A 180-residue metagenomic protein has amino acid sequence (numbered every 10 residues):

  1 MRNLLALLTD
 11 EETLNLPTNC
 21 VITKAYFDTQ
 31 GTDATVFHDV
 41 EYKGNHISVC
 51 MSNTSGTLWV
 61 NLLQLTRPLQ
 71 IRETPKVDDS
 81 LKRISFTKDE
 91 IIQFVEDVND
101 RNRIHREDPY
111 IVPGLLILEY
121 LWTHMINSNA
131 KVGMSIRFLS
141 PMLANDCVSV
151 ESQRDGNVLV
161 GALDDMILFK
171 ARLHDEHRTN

Functional and structural regions predicted by a protein language model:
M1-V21, R83, E90-I126, A130: A conserved, well-ordered hydrophobic junction motif at loop->secondary-structure transitions
R2-N3, D10-K82, M142-N145, E151-N180: HotDog/MaoC-like acyl-thioester-processing domains
K82-T87, R137: Generic structural detector for well-ordered beta-strands
F86, I111, M142-A144: Hydrophobic beta-strand core residues of beta-sandwich domains
F94, E107, Y120, R137-L139 (+2 more regions): Broad hydrophobic/π-residue packing in well-ordered secondary structure
M125-S149: A conserved acidic, glycine/proline-rich C-terminal tail/linker
